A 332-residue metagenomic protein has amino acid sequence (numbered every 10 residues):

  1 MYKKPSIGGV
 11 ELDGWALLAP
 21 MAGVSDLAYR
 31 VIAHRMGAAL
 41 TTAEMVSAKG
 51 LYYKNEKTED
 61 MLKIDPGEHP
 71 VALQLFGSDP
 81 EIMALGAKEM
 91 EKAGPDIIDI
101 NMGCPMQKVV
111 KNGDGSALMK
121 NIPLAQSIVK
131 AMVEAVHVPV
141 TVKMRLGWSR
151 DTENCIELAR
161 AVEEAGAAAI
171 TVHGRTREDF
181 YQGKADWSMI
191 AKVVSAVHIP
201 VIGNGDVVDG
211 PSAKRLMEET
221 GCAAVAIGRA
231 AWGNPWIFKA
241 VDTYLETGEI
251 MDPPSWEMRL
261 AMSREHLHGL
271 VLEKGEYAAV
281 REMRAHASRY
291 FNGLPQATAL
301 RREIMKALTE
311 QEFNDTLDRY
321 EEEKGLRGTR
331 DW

Functional and structural regions predicted by a protein language model:
M1-L12, A16, A22, L27-A28 (+7 more regions): Alpha/beta catalytic cores of nucleotide-metabolism and tRNA/nucleoside-modifying enzymes
M1-S6, M21-D96: Glycine-rich, positively charged N-terminal anion/phosphate-binding segment
P5-L17, L51-V71, C104, K108-N112 (+2 more regions): N-terminal small/glycine-rich loop or linker at the start of catalytic domains across soluble metabolic enzymes
A16-P20, T41-A43, V71-L75, I98 (+4 more regions): Hydrophobic faces of well-ordered beta-strands that scaffold small-molecule active sites in alpha/beta enzyme cores
M21, V46-A48, F76-S78, G103-P105 (+4 more regions): Active-site beta-loop-alpha junctions enriched in small/polar residues
A84-D114, P123-I199: Alpha/beta enzyme core
M119: Aromatic- and acidic-residue-enriched carbohydrate-binding clefts of CAZyme catalytic domains
